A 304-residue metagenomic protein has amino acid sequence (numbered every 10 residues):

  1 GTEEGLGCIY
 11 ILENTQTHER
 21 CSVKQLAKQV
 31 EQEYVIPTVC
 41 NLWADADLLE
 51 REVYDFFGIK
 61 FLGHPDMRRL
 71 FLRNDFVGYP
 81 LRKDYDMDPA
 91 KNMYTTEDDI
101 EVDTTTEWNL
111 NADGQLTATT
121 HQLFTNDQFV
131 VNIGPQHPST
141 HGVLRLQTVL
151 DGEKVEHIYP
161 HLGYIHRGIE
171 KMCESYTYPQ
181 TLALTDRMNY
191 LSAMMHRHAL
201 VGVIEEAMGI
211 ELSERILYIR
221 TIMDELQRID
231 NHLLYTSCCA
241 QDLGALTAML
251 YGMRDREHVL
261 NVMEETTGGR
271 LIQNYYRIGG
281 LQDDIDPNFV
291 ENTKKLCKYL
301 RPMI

Functional and structural regions predicted by a protein language model:
G1-V130, G134-S139, V143: Conserved helix-adjacent loop modules within structured domains
E13, Q147-L150: Short conserved beta-strand segments at catalytic cores or DNA/RNA-binding microdomains of nucleic-acid binding
N74, A112-H141, V149-I304: Active-site bordering "gate/hinge" segments that shape substrate access to catalytic or cofactor-binding pockets
